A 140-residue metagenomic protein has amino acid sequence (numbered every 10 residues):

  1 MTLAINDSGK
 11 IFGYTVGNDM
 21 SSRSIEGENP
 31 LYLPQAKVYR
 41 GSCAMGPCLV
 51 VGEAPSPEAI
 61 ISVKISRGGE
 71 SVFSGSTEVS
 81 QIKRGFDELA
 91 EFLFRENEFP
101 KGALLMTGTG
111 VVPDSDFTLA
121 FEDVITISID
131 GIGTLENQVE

Functional and structural regions predicted by a protein language model:
M1-L89, E96: Glycine-enriched loop-and-adjacent helix/strand subsegments that border the catalytic/binding cleft of enzyme cores
S24, P113-D114: Flexible loop/turn segments at secondary-structure boundaries
N29, K37-L49, S115-E140: Charged, cofactor-coupling segments
I82-A90, A103-G110: Short, structured beta-strand/loop micro-motifs enriched in basic residues and often containing a Trp
F99-V112, I127-D130: Conserved metal-binding segment of the jelly-roll/cupin
